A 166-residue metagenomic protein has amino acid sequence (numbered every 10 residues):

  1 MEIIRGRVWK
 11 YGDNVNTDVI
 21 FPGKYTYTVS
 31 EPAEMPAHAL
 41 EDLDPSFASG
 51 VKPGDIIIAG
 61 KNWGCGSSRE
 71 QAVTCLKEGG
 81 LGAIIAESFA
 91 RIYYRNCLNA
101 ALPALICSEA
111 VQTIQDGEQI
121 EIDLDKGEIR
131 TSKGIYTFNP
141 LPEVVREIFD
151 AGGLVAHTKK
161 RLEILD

Functional and structural regions predicted by a protein language model:
M1-K24, V29, A156-D166: N-terminal, positively charged, Ser/Thr/Ala/Gly-biased leader segments that form transit/presequence-like amphipathic
I3, I56, P142-V144: Short hydrophobic "helix-edge" motifs at membrane interfaces and signal-peptide entry regions
K10, F21-G23, Y27-K126: Feature captures the catalytic cores and cofactor-binding loops of soluble hydro-lyases/lyases that act on carboxylate
V15, G64-E70, F149-K159: Conserved phosphate/anionic-ligand binding catalytic regions in large, soluble enzymes, centered on
L98-D166: Acidic, glycine-rich flexible loop/linker segments
